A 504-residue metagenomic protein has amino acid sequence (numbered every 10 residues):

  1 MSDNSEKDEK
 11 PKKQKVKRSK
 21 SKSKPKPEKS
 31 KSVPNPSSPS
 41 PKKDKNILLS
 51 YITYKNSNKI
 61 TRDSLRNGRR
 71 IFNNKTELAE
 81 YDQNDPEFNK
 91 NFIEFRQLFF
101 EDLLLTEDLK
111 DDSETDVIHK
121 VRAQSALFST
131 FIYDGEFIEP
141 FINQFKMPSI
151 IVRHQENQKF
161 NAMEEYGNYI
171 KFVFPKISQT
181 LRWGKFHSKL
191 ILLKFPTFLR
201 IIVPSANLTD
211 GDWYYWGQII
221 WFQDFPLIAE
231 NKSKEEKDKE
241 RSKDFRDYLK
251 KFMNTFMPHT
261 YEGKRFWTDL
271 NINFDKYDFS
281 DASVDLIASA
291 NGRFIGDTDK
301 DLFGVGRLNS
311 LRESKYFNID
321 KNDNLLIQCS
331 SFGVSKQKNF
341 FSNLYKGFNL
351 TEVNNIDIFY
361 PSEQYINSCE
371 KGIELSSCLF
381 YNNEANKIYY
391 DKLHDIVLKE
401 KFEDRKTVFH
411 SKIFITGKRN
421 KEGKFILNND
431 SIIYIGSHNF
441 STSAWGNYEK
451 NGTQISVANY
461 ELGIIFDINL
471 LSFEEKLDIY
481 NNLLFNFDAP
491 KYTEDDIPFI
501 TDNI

Functional and structural regions predicted by a protein language model:
S2-I504: PLD/PLD-like phosphodiesterase catalytic module centered on the HKD motif
